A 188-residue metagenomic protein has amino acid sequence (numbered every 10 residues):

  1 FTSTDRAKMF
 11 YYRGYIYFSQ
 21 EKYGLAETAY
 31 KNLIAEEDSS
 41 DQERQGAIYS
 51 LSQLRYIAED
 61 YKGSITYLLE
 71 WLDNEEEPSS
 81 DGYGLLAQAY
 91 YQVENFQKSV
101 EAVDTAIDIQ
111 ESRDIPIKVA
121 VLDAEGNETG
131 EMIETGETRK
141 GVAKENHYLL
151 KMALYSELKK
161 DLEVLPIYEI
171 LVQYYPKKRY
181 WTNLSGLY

Functional and structural regions predicted by a protein language model:
F1, L33-I34, W71, A106 (+3 more regions): Alpha-helical solenoid scaffolds that mediate protein-protein interactions, centered on TPR/SEL1-like repeats but also
T2-E36: Mid-chain, structured segments of secreted extracytoplasmic proteins
S3-Y11, S40-S50, E75-L85, D114-P116 (+3 more regions): Generic helix N-cap/helix-start motif at coil->alpha-helix transitions
